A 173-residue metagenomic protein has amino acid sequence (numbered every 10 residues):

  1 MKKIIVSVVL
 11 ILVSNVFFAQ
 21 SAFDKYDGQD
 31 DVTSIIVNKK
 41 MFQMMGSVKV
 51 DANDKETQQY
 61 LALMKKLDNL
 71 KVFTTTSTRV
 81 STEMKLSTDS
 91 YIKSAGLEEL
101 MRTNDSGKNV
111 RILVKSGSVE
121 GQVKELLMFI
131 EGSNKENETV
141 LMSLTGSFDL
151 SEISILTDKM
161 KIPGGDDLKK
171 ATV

Functional and structural regions predicted by a protein language model:
M1-K25: Bacterial Sec-dependent N-terminal signal peptides
I4, K40, T75-S77, G117 (+2 more regions): Generic structural motif
L12, Y26-D30, K65, D105 (+2 more regions): A generic structural signal for short, non-catalytic loop/turn and secondary-structure boundary residues
Q20, K85, L150-I153: Alpha-helix initiation and N-capping motif
D24-T88: Early exported N-terminus immediately downstream of N-terminal targeting peptides
D31-T33, M64-L67, T75, K93-E99 (+2 more regions): Extended interaction-bearing regions that mediate binding to partners or small molecules
M84-G146: Surface-exposed, polar helix/loop patches in the mature regions of secreted/periplasmic/lumenal proteins that form
G146-V173: C-terminal partner/receptor-binding element of secreted or periplasmic proteins
